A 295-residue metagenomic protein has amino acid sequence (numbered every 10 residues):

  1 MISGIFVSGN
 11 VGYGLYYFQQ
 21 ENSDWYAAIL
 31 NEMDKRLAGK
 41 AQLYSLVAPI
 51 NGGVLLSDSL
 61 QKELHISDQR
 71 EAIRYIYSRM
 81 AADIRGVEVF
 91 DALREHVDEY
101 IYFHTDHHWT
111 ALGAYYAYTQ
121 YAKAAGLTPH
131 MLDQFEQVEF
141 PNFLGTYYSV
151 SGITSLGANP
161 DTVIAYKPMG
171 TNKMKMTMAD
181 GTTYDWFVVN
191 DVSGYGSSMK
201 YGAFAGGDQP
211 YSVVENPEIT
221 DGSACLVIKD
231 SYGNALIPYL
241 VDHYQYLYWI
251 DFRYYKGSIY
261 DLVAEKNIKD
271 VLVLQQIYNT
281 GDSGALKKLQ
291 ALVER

Functional and structural regions predicted by a protein language model:
M1-R295: Extracellular glycan-modifying ectodomains
